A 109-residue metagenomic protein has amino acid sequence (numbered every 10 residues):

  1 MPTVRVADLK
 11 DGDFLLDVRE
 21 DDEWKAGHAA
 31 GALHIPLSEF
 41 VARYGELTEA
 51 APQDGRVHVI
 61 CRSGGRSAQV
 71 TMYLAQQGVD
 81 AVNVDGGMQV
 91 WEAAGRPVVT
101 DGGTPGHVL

Functional and structural regions predicted by a protein language model:
M1-F14, V18-R56, G65-L109: Rhodanese-like catalytic fold shared by cysteine-dependent sulfurtransferases and DSP/PTP-type phosphatases
I60: Short, surface-exposed ligand- or partner-binding patches at beta-edge/loop junctions that are enriched in aromatics
